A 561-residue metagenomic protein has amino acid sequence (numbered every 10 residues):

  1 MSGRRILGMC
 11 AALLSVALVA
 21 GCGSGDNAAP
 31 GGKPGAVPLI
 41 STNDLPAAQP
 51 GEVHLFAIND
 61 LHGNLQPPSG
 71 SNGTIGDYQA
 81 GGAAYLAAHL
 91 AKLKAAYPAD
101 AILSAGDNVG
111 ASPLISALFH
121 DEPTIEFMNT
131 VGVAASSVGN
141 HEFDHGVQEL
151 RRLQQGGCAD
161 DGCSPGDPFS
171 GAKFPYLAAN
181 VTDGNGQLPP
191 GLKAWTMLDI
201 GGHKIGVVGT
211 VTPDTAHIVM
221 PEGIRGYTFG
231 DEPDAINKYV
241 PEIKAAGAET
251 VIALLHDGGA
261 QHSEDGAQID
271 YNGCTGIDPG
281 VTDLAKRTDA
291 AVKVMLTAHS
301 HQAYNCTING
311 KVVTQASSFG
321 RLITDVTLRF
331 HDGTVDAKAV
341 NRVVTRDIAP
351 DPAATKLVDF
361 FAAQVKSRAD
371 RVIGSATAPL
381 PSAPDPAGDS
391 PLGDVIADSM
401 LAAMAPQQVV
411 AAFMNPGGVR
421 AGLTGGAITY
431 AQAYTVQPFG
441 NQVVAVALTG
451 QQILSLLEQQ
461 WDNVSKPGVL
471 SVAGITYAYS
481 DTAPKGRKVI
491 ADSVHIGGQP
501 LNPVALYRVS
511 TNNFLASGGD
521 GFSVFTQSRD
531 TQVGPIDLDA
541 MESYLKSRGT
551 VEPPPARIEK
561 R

Functional and structural regions predicted by a protein language model:
M1-C10: Bacterial N-terminal signal peptides that target proteins for export
A11-V16: Hydrophobic helical h-region of N-terminal Sec-dependent signal peptides in bacterial secretory/periplasmic proteins
L18-G21: C-terminal motif of bacterial Sec signal peptides marking the signal peptidase cleavage site
G23-A349, A353-K356, F360, A387-A402 (+4 more regions): Acidic, metal/ion-coordinating pockets
P38-P46, E52, N64, Y85 (+4 more regions): Feature captures C-terminal
K338-N341, I373-A378, A445-A447: Short amphipathic
V358-G374: Acidic, glycine-rich low-complexity/disordered segments
D370-D389: Glycine-rich phosphate/diphosphate-binding loops and the adjacent beta-loop-alpha structural elements that coordinate
